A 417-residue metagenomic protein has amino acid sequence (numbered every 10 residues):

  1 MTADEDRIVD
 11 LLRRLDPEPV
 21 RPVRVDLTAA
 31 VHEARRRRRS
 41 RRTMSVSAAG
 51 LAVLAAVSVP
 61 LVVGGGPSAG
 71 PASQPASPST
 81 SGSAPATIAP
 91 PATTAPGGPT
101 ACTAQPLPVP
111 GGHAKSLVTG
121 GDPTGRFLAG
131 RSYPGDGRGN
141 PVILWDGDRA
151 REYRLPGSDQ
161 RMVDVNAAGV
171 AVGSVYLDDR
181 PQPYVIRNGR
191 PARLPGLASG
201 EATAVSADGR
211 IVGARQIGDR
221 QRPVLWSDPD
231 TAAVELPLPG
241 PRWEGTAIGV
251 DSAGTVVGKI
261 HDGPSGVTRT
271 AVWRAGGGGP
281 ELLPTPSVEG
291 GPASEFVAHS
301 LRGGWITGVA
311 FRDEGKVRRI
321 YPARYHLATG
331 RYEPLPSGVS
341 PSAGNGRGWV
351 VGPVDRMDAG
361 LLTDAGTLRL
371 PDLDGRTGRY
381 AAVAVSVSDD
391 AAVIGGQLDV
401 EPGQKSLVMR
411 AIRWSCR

Functional and structural regions predicted by a protein language model:
M1-S83: N-terminal export/targeting signals for secretion/compartment entry
L15, S40-T43, S58-R417: Residue-level hotspots at or immediately adjacent to binding/recognition sites across diverse folds
